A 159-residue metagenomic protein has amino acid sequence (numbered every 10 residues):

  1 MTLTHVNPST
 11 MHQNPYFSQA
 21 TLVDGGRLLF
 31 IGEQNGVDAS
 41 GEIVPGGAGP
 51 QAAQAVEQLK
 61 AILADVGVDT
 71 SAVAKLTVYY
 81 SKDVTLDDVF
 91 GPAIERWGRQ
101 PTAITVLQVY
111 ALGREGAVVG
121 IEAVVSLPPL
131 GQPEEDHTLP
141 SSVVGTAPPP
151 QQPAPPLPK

Functional and structural regions predicted by a protein language model:
M1-E57, A61-A74, Y80-K159: N-terminal presequence-like segments and the immediate start of the first folded domain
